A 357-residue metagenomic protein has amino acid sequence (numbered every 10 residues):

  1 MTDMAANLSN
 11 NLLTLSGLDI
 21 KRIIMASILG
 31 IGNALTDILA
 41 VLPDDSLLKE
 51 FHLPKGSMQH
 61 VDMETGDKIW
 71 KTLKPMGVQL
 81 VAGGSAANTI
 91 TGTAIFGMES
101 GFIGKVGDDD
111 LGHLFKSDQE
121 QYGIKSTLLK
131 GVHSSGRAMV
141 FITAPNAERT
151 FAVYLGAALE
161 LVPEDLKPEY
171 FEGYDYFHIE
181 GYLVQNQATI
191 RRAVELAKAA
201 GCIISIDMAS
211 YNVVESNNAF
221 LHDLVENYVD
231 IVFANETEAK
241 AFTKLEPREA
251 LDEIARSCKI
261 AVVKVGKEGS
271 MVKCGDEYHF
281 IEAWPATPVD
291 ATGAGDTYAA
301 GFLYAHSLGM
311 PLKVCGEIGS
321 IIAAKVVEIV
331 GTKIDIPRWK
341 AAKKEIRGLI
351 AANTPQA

Functional and structural regions predicted by a protein language model:
M1-I24: N-terminal amphipathic/basic-hydrophobic helices that include classical n-h-c signal peptides and signal-anchor
K21-G101: Glycine-rich phosphate/adenosyl-contacting loop at the front of the ribokinase-like
R22, A26-V41, L48-K55, A219 (+1 more regions): Conserved phosphate-binding/catalytic region of the ribokinase-like
T65-R137, E345-A352: Substrate-binding N-lobe of the ribokinase-like
S100, S126, I204-S205, A261: Hydrophobic beta-strand scaffold residues
T127-K130, V140-V184: Conserved phosphate-binding/catalytic loop of the ribokinase/pfkB sugar-kinase fold
R137-F141, G269-V272: Short beta-strand scaffold segments in enzyme catalytic cores
Y176-D252, E268-S270: Conserved beta-alpha-beta core of the PfkB/ribokinase-like small-molecule kinase fold
